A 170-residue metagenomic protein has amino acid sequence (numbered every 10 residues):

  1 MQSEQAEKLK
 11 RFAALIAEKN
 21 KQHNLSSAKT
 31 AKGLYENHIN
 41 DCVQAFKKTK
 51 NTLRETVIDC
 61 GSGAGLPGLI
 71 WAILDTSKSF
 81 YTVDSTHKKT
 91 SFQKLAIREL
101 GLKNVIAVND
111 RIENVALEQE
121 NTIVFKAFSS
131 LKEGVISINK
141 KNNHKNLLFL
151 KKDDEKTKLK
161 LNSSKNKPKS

Functional and structural regions predicted by a protein language model:
M1-L53, I58, K88-K103: Class I SAM-dependent transferase core
A13, A64-P67, D110: Mobile beta-alpha loop/short-helix "lid" or hinge segments that flank ligand
D59-G63: Conserved S-adenosyl-L-methionine
A64-S77: Conserved SAM-binding loop of SAM-dependent methyltransferases across substrates and taxa, primarily the Class I
K78-Y81, S85-S170: S-adenosylmethionine
